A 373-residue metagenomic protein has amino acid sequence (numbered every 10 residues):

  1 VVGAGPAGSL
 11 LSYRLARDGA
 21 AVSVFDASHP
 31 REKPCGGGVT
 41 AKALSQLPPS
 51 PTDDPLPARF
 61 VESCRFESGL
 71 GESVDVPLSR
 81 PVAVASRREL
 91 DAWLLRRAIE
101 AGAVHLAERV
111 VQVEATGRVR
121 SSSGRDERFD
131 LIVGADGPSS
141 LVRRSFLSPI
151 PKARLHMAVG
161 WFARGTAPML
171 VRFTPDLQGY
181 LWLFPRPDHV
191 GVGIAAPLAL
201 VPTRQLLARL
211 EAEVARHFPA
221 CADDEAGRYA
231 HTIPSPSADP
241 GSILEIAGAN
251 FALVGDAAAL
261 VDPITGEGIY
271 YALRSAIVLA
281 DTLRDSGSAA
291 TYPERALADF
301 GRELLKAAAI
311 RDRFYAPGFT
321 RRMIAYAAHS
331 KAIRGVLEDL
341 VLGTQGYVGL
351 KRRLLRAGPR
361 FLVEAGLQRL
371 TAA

Functional and structural regions predicted by a protein language model:
V2, G134-A135, L253: Redox-cofactor binding/interface segments in oxidoreductases and associated redox assembly factors
A4, L11-C35: Glycine-rich FAD pyrophosphate-binding loop
D18, R97-A226, A238-I243, A259: Predominantly flavin-linked oxidoreductase catalytic cores and closely associated redox partners
V39-L95: A conserved beta-strand/loop capping segment in the N-terminal third of enzymes that catalyze redox or closely related
L200-R284, A290-T291: FAD/FMN-dependent oxidoreductases across multiple families
D281-A373: C-terminal helical "tail/cap" subdomain of flavin- and related membrane-associated enzymes
